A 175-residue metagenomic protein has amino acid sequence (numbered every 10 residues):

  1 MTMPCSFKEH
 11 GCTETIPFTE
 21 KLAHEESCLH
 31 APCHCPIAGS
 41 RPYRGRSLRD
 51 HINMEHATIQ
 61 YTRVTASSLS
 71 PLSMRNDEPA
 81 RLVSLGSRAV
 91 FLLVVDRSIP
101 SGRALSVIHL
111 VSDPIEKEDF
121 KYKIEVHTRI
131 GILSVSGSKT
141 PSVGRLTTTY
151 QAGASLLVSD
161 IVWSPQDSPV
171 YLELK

Functional and structural regions predicted by a protein language model:
M1-K175: Signature of small Cys/His-rich zinc-finger-like modules used by ubiquitin/SUMO E3 ligases
